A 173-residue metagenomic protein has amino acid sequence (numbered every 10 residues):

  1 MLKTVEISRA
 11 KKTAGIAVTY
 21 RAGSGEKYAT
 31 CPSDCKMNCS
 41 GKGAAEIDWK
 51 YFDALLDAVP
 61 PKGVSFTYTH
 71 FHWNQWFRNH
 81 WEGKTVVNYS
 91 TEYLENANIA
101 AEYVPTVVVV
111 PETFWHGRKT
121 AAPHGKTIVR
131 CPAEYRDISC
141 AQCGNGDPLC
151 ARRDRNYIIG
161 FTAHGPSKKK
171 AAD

Functional and structural regions predicted by a protein language model:
M1-D173: Class I S-adenosyl-L-methionine
